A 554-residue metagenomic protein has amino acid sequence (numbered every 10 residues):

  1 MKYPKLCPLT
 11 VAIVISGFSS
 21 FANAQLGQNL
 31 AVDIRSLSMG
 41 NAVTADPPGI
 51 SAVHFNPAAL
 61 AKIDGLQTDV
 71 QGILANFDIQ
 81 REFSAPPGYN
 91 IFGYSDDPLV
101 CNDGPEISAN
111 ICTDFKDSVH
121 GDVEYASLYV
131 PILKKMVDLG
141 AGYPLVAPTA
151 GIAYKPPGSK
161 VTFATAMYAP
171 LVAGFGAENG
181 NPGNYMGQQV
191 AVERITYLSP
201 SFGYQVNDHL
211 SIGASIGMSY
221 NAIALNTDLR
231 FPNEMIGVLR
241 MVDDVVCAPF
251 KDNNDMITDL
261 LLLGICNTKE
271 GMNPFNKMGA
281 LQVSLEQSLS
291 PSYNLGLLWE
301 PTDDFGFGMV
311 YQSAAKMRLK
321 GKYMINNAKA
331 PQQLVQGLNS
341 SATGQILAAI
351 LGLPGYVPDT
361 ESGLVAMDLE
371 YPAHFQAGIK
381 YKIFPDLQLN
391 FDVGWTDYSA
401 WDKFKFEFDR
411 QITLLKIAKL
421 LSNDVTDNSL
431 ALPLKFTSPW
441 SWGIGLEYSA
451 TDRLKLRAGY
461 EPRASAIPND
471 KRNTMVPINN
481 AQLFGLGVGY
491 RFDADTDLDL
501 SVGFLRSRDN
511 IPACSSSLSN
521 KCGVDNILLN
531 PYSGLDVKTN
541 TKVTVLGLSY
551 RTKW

Functional and structural regions predicted by a protein language model:
M1-L9: Bacterial N-terminal signal peptides that target proteins for export
T10-A12, A22: Cleavable N-terminal signal peptides
G17-S19: N-terminal signal peptide c-region/cleavage motif recognized by signal peptidases
Q25-G40, P48, I111-G121, Y125 (+2 more regions): Outer-membrane beta-barrel porins/channels
N29-V43, A61-R81, P87: Transmembrane beta-strand segments of Gram-negative outer membrane beta-barrel proteins
A42-T44, A58, I63-G65, Q71-A75 (+4 more regions): Acidic/polar N-terminal loop/beta-strand segments that form early-domain functional surfaces
A52-N56: A beta-strand signature from Gram-negative outer-membrane beta-barrel systems, especially the internal plug domain
F83-G142: Aromatic- and Gly/Pro-rich amphipathic surface segment
